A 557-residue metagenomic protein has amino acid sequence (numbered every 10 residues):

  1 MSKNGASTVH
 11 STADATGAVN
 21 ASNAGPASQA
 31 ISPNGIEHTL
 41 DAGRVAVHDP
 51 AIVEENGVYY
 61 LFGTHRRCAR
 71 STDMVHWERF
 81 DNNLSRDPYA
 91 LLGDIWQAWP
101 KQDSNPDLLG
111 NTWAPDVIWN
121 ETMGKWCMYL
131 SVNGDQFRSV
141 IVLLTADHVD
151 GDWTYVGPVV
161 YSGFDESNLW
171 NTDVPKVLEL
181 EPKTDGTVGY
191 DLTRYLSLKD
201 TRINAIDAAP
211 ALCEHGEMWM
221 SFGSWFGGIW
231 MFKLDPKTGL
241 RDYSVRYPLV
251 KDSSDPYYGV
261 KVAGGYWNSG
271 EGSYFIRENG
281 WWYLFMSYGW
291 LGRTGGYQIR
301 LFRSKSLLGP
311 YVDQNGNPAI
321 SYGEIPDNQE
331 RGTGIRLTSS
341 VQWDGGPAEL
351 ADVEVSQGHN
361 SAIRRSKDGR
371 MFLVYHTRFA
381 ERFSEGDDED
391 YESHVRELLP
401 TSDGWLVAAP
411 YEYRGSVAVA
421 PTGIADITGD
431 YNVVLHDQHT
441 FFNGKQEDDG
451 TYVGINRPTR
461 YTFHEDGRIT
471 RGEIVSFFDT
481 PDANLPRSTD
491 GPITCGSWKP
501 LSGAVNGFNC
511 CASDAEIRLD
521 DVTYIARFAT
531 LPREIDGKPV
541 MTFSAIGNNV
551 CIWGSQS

Functional and structural regions predicted by a protein language model:
M1-S557: Carbohydrate-active catalytic/glycan-binding domains of CAZyme proteins, especially the secreted or lumenal ectodomains
